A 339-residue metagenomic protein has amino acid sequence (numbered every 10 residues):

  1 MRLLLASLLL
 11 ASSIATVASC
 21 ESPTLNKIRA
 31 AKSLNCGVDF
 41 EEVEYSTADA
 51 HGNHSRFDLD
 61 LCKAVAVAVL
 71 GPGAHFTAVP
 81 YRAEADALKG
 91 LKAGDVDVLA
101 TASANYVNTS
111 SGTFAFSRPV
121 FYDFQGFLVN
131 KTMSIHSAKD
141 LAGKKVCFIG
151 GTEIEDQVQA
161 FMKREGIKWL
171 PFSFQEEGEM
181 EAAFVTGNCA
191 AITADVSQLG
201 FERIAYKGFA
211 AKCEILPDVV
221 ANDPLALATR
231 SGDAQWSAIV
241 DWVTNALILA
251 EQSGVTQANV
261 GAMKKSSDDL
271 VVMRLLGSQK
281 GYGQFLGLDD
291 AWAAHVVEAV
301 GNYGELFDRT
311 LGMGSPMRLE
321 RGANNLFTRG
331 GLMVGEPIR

Functional and structural regions predicted by a protein language model:
M1-L4: Positively charged n-region of N-terminal signal peptides that target proteins for export
A6-A15: Bacterial N-terminal signal peptides
S22-A100, L275, L288-W292, A299 (+3 more regions): Extracytoplasmic small-molecule ligand-binding "clamshell" domains of the periplasmic binding protein/Venus flytrap
R29-S33, A66-A74, K92-V96, A104 (+5 more regions): Sec-exported extracytoplasmic/periplasmic mature domains
N35-E44, G52-L70, A104-N105, D123-E179: Bilobed "Venus flytrap"/periplasmic-binding protein-like clamshell domains and structurally analogous long
D60-K63, V67-V69, T132-I135, K139 (+4 more regions): Extended ligand-binding regions for polar small-molecule ligands
K63, V67, G71-D140, V196-A221 (+2 more regions): Acidic, polar ligand-binding/catalytic clefts
K280-R339: C-terminal functional modules
